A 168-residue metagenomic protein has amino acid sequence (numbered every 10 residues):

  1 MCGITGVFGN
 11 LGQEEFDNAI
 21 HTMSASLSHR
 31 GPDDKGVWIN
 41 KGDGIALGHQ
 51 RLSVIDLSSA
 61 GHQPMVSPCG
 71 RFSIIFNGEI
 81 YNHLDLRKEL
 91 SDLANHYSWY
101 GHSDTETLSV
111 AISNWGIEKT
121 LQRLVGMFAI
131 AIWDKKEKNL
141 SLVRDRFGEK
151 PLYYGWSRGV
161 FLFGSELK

Functional and structural regions predicted by a protein language model:
M1-K168: Cysteine-centered catalytic environments shared across enzyme families
